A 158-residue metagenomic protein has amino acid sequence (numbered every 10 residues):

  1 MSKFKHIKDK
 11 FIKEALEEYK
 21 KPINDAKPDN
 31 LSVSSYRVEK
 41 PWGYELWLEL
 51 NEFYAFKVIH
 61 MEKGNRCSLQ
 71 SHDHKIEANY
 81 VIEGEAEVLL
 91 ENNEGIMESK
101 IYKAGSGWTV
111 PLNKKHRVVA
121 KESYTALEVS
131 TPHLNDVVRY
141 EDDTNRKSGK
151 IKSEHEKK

Functional and structural regions predicted by a protein language model:
M1-A55, R66, K100, T144-K158: A short, N-terminal "cap"/entry segment at the start of jelly-roll beta-barrel domains of the cupin/DSBH fold
K57-K75: Conserved short histidine dyad/triad with adjacent acidic residue
V58, A78, E98-K100: Short, surface-exposed secondary-structure edge patches
K63, H74-N93: Glycine- and acidic-residue-biased ligand/ion/polar-headgroup-sensing regions
A78, T109, E122-D142: A short hydrophobic beta-strand segment most commonly corresponding to one strand of the jelly-roll/cupin
N92-K115: Short acidic-glycine-tyrosine-enriched beta hairpin
R117-A120: Asparagine-centered strand-capping/turn motif at beta-strand->loop junctions
